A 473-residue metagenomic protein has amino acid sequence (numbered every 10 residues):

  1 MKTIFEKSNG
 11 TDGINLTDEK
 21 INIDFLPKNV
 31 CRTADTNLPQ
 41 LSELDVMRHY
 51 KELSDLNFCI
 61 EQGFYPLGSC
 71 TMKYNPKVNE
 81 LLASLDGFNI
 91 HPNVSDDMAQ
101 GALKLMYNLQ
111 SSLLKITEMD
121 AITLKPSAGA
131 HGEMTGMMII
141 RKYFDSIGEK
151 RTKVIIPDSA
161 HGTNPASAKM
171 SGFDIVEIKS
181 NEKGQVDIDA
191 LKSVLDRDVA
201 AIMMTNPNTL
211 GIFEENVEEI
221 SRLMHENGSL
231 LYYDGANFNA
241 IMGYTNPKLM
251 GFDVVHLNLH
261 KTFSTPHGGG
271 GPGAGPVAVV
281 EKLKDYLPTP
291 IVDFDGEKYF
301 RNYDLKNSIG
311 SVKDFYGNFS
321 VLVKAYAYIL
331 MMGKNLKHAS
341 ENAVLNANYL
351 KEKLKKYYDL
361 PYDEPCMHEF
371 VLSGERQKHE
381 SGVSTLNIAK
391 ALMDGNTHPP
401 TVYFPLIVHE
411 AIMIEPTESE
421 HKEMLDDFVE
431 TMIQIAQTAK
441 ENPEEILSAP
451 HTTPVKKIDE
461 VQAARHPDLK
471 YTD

Functional and structural regions predicted by a protein language model:
M1-D120, T245, D295, Y299-V312 (+1 more regions): Non-catalytic terminal extensions of PLP-dependent enzymes
F58-V78, K125-E133, F263-A278, Y316-A327 (+1 more regions): Conserved phosphate/anionic-ligand binding catalytic regions in large, soluble enzymes, centered on
T71, A128, A160, N208 (+6 more regions): Short, flexible loop/turn elements at secondary-structure junctions
G101-K104, H131-Y299, N307, G382-V383 (+1 more regions): Conserved PLP-enzyme active-site core in the AAT-like
Q110-S111, T117-D120, K125-G136: Long, K/E/R/D-enriched contiguous segments that form extended
T123, V176-I178, P400: General small-molecule cofactor/ligand-binding pocket signal
K142, S146, M170, R197 (+15 more regions): Short, well-ordered loop/turn and helix-capping segments at boundaries between secondary-structure elements and domains
